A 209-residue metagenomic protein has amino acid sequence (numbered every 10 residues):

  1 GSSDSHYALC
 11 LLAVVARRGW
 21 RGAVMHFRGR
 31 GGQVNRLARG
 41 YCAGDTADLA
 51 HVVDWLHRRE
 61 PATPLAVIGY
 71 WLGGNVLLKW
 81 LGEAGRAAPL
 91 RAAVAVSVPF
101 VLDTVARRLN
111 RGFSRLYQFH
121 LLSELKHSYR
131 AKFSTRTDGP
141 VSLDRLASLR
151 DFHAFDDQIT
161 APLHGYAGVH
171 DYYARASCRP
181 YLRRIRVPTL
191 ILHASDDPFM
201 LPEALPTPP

Functional and structural regions predicted by a protein language model:
G1-S2: Active-site glycine-rich loops that stabilize anionic/oxyanionic intermediates across multiple enzyme folds
S5-Y7, Q33-L37, P202: Conserved catalytic-core motifs of eukaryotic protein kinase domains, centered on the activation segment
Y7-V24: Short amphipathic alpha-helix adjacent to the substrate-entry channel of hydrolases
A23, R28-A66: Catalytic nucleophile-loop/oxyanion-hole region of alpha/beta-hydrolase and closely related hydrolase-like folds
R58-P162: Alpha/beta-hydrolase-fold enzymes
Q158-Y181: Active-site nucleophile elbow and catalytic-triad environment of alpha/beta-hydrolase enzymes
I185, I191-H193: Short beta-strand/loop motif that positions the catalytic acidic residue of the alpha/beta-hydrolase fold
S195, F199-P209: Conserved loop-alpha-helix segment in the C-terminal half of the alpha/beta-hydrolase fold that carries the catalytic
